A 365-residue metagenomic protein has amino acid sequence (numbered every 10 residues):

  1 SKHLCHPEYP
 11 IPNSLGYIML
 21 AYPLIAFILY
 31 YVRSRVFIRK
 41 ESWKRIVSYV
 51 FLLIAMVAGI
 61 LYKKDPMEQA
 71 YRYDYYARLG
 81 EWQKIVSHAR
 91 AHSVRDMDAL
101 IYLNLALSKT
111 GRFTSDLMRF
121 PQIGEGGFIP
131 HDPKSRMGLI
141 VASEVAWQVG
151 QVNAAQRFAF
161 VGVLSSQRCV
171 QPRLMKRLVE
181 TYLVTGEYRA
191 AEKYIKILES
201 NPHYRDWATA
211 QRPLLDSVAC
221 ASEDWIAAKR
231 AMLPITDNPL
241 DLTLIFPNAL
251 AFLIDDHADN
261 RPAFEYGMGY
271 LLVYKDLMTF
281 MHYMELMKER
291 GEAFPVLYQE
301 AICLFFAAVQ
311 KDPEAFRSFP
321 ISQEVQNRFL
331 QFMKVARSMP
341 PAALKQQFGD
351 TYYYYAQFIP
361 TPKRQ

Functional and structural regions predicted by a protein language model:
S1-F37: Membrane-embedded alpha-helical segments of integral membrane proteins
L15, K44-F51, F158, Y194: Alpha-helical transmembrane segments
F27, V36-Y49, T110-M118: Short, charge-rich, low-complexity alpha-helical interaction segments
Y31-W43, Q156, G162, E187: Extended alpha-helical scaffold regions
K40-D65: Internal/C-terminal transmembrane anchor helices
G59-L240, P247, D255-Y274: Soluble catalytic regions of membrane-associated enzymes that act on cell-envelope and secretory-pathway components
F252-L253, D312-Q365: Terminal, low-structured helical/coil segments at or just beyond the last alpha-helical repeat
D276-Q323: Intrinsically disordered, low-complexity segments enriched in Gly and acidic/Ser/Thr residues that form flexible
